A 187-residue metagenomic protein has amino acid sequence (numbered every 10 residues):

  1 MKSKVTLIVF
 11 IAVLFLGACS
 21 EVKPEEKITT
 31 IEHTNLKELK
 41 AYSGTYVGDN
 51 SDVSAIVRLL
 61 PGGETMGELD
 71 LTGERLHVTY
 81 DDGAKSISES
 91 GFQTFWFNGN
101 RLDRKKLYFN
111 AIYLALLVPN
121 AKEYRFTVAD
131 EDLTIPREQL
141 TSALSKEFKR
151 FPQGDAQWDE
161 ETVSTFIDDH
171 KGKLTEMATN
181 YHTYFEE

Functional and structural regions predicted by a protein language model:
M1-V5: Positively charged n-region of N-terminal signal peptides that target proteins for export
L7-V13: Secretory targeting and sorting signals
A12, L114-L117: Extracytoplasmic/secreted proteins and extracellular or luminal domains
F15-A18: C-terminal motif of bacterial Sec signal peptides marking the signal peptidase cleavage site
S20-K105, F126-E187: Bimodal "functional hotspot" detector
L60-P61, L117-N120: Short secondary-structure junctions
R101-N110, L117: Short linear interaction motifs
N120-F126: Short acidic amphipathic segments
